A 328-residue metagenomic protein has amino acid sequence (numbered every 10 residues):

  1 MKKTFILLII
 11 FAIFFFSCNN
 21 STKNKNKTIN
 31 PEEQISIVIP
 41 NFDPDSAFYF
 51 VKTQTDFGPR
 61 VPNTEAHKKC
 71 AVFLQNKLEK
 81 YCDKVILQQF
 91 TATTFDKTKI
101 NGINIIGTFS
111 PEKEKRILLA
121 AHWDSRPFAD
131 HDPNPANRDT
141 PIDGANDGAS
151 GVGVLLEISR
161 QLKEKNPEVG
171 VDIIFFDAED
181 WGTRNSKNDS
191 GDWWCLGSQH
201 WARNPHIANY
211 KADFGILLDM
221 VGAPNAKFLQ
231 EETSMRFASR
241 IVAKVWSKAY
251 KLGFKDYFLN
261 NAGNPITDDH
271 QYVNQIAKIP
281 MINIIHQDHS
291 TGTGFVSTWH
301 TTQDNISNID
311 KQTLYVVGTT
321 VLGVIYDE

Functional and structural regions predicted by a protein language model:
F14-S17: C-terminal motif of bacterial Sec signal peptides marking the signal peptidase cleavage site
N19-T22: Bacterial signal peptide processing site
N24, I29-A71, G294-N308: N-terminal capping segment at the start of a domain
I35-N41, D56-E65, A92-F95, R138-G148 (+5 more regions): Second-shell loop/turn segments in exported
T53, P59-E112: A non-catalytic alpha/beta surface segment that caps or lines the substrate-entry region of metallo-dependent hydrolase
V61-P62, T91-T94, P111-K113, W123-P127 (+5 more regions): Solvent-exposed loop/turn segments at secondary-structure junctions within structured extracellular/periplasmic domains
D139-R240, P265, D269: Acidic/histidine-rich catalytic neighborhood of metal-dependent amide-processing enzymes
F214, V221-E328: Active-site-adjacent substrate-binding region of metalloamidase/peptidase-like peptide-processing proteins
